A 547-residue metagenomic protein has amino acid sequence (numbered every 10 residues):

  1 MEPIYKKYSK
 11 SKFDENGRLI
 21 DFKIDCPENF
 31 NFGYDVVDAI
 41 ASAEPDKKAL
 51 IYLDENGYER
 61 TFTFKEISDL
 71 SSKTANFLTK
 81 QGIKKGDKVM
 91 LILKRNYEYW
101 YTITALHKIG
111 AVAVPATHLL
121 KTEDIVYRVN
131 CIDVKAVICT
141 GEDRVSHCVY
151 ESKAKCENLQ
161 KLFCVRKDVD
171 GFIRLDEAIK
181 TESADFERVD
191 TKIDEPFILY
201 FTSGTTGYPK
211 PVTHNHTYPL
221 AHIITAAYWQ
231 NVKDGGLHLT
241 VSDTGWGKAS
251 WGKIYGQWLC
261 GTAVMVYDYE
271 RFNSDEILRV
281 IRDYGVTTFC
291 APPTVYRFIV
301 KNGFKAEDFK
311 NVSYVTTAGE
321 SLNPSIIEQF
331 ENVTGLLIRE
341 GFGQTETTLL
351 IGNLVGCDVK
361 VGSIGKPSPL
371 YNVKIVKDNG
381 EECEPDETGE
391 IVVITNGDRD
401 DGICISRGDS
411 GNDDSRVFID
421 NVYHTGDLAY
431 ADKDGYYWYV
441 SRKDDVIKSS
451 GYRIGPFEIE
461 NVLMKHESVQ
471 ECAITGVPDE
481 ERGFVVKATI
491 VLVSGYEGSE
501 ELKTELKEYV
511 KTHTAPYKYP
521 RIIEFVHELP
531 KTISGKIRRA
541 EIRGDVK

Functional and structural regions predicted by a protein language model:
P45-K48, C164-G171, K180-F201, Y208 (+1 more regions): Conserved pre-ATP/AMP-binding loop-to-beta segment of ANL
D46, L50-T104, K121-V126, R174-K180 (+1 more regions): Conserved AMP-binding/adenylate-forming core of the ANL superfamily
R60-K65, F197-A221: Conserved AMP-binding A3 loop
K80, T104, K108-E177, G285 (+1 more regions): Structural core segment of the AMP-binding/adenylate-forming
G110, L220-T240, T244-T287, N302: Conserved AMP-binding/adenylation subdomain of ANL enzymes
L120-K121, V126-Y127, V137-E142, F289 (+3 more regions): AMP-binding/adenylate-forming catalytic core of the ANL superfamily
L259, V286-A291, V300-K360, N372: Gly/Ser/Thr-rich phosphate-binding loop
P367-L370, E381-R416, I454: Conserved ATP/PPi-binding loop(s) of AMP-dependent carboxylate-activating enzymes
